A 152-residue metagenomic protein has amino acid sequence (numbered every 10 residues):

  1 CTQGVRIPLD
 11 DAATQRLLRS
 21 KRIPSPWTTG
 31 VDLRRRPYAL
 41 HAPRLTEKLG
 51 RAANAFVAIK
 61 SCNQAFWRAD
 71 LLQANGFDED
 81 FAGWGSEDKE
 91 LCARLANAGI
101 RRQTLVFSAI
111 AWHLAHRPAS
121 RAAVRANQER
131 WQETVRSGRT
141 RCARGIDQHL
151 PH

Functional and structural regions predicted by a protein language model:
C1-P24, T28-G30: Short beta-strand-to-loop element that shapes/binds the nucleotide-sugar donor at the catalytic cleft/hinge
I7-P8, G85, A109-I110: Conserved beta-strand edge residues that scaffold enzyme active sites
D11-R16, R117, A123-A126: Short aromatic-enriched loop/helix-cap "lid" or pocket-rim segments at secondary-structure transitions that line
T28-A65: A recurrent flexible, glycine/aromatic-enriched loop bordering the glycosyltransferase active site that acts as
A58-N75, A82-R101, V106-F107: A short, conserved alpha-helix in the catalytic core of glycosyltransferases
N97, R101, A123-H152: Terminal low-complexity segments of carbohydrate-biosynthetic enzymes
L105-A122: Active-site donor/metal-binding and catalytic loop motifs of nucleotide-sugar-dependent glycosylation enzymes
